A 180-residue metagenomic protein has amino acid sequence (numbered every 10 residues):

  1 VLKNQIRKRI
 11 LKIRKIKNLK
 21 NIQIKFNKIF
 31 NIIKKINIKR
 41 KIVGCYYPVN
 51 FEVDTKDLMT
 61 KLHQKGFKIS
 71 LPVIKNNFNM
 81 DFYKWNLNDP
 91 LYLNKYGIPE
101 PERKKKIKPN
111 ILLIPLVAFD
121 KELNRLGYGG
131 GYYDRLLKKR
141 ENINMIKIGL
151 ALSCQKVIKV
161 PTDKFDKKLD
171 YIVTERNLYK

Functional and structural regions predicted by a protein language model:
V1, Q5, K12-K15, I107-L112 (+2 more regions): Surface-exposed, charge/polar-rich loops and edge strands
V1-I107: N-terminal active-site beta-alpha-beta segment that forms phosphate/nucleotide-binding and substrate-recognition loops
I10, C45, I69, L113 (+2 more regions): A residue-level signal for conserved active-site and pocket-lining positions in enzyme catalytic cores
I42, K95, R125-G129, K147: Short glycine/serine/threonine-biased micro-segments
Y47, L116, R176: Glycine-rich, N-terminal phosphate-binding loop of Rossmann-like dinucleotide-binding domains
V49-F51, V117-K121: Short glycine-rich anion-binding loops that position phosphate/pyrophosphate groups of nucleotides and phosphorylated
M59-T60, Y128-D134: Charged helix-capping and loop-helix junction motifs
P72, Y128, L150: Replace "coordinates the UDP/GDP/TDP-sugar" with "coordinates nucleotide-activated sugar donors
